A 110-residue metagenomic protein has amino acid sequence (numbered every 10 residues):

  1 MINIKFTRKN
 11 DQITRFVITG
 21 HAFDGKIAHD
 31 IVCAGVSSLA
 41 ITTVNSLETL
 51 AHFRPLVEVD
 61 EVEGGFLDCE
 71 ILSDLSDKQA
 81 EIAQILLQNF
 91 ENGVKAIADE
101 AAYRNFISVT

Functional and structural regions predicted by a protein language model:
M1-H29, I41, N45-T110: N-terminal intrinsically disordered, cationic/polar leader segments that include organellar targeting peptides
V32-G35: Short, conserved glycine- and acidic-residue-centered signature motifs in active-site or ligand-binding loops
S38: Phosphate-binding glycine-rich loops of NTP-binding sites
